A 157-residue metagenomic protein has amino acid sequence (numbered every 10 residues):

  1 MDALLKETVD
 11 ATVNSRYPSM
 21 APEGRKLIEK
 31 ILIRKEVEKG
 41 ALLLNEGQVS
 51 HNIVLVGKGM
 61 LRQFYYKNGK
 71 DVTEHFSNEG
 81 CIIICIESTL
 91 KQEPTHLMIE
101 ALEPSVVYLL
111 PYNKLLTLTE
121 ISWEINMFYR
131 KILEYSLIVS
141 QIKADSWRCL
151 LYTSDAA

Functional and structural regions predicted by a protein language model:
M1-I33, S88: Cyclic nucleotide-binding regulatory module and flanking cytosolic helices
L42, M60-Y65, I82, V106-V107: Short beta-strand segments in beta-sandwich/barrel cores
L43-Q48: Short phosphate-coordinating micro-motif centered on Lys-Gly-acidic
H51, L55-R62: Glycine- and acidic-residue-biased ligand/ion/polar-headgroup-sensing regions
V72-R130: Cyclic-nucleotide recognition modules
S136-A144: Short, Lys/Arg-enriched N-terminal segment that forms or immediately precedes the first helix of a structured domain
Y152-A157: Conserved small/polar residues in nucleotide/adenosyl-binding loops
